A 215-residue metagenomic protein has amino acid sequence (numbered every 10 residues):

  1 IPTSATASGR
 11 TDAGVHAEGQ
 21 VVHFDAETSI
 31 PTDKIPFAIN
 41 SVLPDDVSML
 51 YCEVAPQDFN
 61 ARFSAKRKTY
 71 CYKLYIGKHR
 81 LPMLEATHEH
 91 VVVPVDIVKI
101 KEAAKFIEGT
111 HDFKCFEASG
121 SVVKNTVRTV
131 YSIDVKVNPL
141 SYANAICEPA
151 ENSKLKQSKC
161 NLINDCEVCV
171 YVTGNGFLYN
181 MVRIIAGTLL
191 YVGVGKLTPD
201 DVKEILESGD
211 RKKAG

Functional and structural regions predicted by a protein language model:
I1-G215: Structured-RNA-binding interfaces characteristic of tRNA pseudouridine synthases
